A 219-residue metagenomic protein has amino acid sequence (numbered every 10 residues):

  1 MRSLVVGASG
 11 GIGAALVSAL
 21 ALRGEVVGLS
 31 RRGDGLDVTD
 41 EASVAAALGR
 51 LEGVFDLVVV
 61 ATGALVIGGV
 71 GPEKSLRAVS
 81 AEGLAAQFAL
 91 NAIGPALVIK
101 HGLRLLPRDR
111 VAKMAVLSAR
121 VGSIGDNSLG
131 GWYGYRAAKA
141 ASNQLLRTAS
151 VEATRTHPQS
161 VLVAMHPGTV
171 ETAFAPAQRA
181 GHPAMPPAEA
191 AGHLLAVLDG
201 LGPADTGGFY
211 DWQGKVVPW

Functional and structural regions predicted by a protein language model:
V5-L22: N-terminal Rossmann NAD(P)H-binding glycine-rich loop of SDR-like oxidoreductase domains
S18, A96, A140-V151, S160 (+1 more regions): Conserved active-site helix of classical SDR/Rossmann-fold NAD(P)-dependent CH-OH oxidoreductases
L29-A46: Rossmann-fold cofactor-recognition segment
S43, I93-H101: Conserved mid-core alpha-helix of short-chain dehydrogenase/reductase
V59, I67, A115, L162-M165 (+1 more regions): Hydrophobic structural elements of the Rossmann-like NAD(P)H-binding subdomain that define the short-chain
A64-G68, P72-A92, R108-T156: Catalytic loop of short-chain dehydrogenase/reductase
V98-G102, L106, L145-L146: Hydrophobic positions on the long internal alpha-helix of Rossmann-like NAD(P)-dependent oxidoreductase domains
S160, A164, T172, R179-W219: C-terminal helical subdomain
